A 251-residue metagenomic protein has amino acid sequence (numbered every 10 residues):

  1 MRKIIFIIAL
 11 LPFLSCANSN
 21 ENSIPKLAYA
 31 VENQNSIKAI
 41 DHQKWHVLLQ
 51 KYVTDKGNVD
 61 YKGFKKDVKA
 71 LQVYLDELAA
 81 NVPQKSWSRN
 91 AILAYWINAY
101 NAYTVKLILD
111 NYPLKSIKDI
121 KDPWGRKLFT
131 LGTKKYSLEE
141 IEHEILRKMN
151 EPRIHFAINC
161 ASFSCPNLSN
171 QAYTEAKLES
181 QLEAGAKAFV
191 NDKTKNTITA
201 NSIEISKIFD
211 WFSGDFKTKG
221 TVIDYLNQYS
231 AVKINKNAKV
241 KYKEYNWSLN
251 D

Functional and structural regions predicted by a protein language model:
M1-L27: Bacterial Sec-dependent N-terminal signal peptides
N20-I97, N101-D251: Interaction/scaffold regions that mediate signaling and macromolecular assembly across diverse proteins
